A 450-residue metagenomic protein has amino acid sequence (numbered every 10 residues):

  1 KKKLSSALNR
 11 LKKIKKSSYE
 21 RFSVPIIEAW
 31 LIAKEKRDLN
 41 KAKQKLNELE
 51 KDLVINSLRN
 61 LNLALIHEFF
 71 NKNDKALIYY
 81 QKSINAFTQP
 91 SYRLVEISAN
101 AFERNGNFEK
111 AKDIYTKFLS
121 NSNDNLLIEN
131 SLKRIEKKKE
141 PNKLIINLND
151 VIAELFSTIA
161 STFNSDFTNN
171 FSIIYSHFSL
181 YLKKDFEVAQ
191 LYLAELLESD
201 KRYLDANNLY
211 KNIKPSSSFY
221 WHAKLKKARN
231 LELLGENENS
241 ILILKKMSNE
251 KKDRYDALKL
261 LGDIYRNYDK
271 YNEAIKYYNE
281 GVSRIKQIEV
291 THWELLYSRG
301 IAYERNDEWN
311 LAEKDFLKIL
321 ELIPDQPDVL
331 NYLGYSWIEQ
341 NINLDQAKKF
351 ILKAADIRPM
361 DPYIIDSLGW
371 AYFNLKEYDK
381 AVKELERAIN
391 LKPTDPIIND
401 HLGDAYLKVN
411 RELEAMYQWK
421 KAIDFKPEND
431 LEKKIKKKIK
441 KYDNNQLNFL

Functional and structural regions predicted by a protein language model:
K2, E35-K36, F70, N105 (+8 more regions): Structural motif corresponding to the intra-repeat A-B loop/turn of tetratricopeptide repeats
L4, D38-L39, N73, F108 (+8 more regions): TPR-repeat structural position
K13-K16, E48-K51, I84-N85, S120 (+9 more regions): Conserved structural position within tetratricopeptide repeats
S17-I27, D52-N62, F87-E96, F108-K110 (+11 more regions): Generic helix N-cap/helix-start motif at coil->alpha-helix transitions
W30, L65, N100, R134 (+8 more regions): Residue-level recognition of tetratricopeptide repeat
P141-L155, I159-T162, K408, E412-L450: Terminal, low-structured helical/coil segments at or just beyond the last alpha-helical repeat
